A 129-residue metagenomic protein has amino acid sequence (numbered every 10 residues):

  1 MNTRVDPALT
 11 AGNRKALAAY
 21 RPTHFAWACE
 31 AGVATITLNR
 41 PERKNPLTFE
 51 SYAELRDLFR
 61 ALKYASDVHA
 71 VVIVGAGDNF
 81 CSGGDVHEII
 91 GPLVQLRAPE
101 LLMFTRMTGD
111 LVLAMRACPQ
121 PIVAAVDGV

Functional and structural regions predicted by a protein language model:
N2-A76, L113: Conserved CoA-thioester-binding segment of acyl-CoA-metabolizing enzymes
N39, G84, D127: Histidine-centered beta-alpha loop that forms part of the nucleotide-sugar donor binding/catalytic region in diverse
R43-K44, Q95-A98, Q120: A short, structure-level motif marking secondary-structure boundaries and short turns
L47, I89-P92, C118: Helix-loop segment at the mouth of the active site in Rossmann-fold oxidoreductases, especially SDR/KR enzymes
T48, L101, A124-A125: A generic secondary-structure micro-motif detector that highlights 1-2 residue hydrophobic/ambivalent hotspots embedded
V71-V72, F80, V123: Hydrophobic beta-strand anchors of alpha/beta hydrolase catalytic cores
G75-L113: Glycine- (often His-adjacent) and acidic-residue-rich active-site loop that binds/positions the CoA thioester
L111-V129: Glycine-rich beta-to-alpha active-site loop
